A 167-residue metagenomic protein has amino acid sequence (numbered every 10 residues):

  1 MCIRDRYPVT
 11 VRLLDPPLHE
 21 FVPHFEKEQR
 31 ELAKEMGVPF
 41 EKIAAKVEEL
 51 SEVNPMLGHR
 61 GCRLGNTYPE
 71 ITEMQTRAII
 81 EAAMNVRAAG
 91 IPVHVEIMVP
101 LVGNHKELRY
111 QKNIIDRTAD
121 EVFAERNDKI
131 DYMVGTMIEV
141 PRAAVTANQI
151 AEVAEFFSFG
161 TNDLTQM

Functional and structural regions predicted by a protein language model:
R4-M167: Conserved alpha/beta-domain cores
